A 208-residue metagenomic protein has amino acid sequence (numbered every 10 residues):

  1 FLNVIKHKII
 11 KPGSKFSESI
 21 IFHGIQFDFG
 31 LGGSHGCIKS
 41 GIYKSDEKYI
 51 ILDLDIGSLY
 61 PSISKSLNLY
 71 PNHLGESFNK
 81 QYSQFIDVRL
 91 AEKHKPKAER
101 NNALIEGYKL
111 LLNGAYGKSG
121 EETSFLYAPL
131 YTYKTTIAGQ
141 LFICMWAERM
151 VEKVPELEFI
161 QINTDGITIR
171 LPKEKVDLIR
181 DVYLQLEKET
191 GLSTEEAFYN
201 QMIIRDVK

Functional and structural regions predicted by a protein language model:
F1-K208: Conserved acidic
